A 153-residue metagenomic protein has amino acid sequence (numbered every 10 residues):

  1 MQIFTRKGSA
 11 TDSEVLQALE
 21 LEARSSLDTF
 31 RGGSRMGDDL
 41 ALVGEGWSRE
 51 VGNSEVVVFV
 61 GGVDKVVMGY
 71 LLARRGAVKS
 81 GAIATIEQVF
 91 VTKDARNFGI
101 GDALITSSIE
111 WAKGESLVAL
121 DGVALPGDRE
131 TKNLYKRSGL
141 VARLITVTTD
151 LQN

Functional and structural regions predicted by a protein language model:
M1-E14, T29, N153: Conserved N-terminal entry element of GNAT/NAT acetyltransferase domains
L21-G46: Conserved GNAT-fold acetyl-CoA-binding loop/helix
E45-V60: A short helix-loop-beta-strand connector motif used in the catalytic cores of GNAT acetyltransferases and, in some
V60, V66-R75, T85, F90: Conserved beta-strand in the GNAT
G76-E87, R96, A142-L144: A conserved beta-turn-beta hairpin within the catalytic core of GNAT-like acetyltransferases that forms part
F98, D102, G114, P126-L144 (+1 more regions): Conserved active-site alpha-helix within GNAT-family acetyltransferase domains
A112-A124: Conserved GNAT acetyl-CoA-binding A-motif
